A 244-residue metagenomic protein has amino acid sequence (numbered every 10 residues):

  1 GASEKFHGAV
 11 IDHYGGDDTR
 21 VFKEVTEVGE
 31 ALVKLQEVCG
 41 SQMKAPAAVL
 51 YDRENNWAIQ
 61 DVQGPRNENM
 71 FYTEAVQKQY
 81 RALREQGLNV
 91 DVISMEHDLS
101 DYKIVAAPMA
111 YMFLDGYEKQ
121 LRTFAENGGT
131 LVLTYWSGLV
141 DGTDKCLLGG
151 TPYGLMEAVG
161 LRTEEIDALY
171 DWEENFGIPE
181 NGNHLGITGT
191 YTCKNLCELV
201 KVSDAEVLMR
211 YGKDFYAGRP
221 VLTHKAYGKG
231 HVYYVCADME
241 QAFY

Functional and structural regions predicted by a protein language model:
G1-Y244: Carbohydrate-binding surfaces of carbohydrate-active enzymes
